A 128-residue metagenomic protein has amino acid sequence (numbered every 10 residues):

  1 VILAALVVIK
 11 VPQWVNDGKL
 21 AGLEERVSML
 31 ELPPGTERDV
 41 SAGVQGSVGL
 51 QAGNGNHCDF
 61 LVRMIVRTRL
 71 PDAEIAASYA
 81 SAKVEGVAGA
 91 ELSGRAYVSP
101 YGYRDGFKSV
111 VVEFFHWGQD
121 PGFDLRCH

Functional and structural regions predicted by a protein language model:
V1-R63, R67-H128: An acidic-aromatic pocket/loop used at catalytic or ligand-binding sites
